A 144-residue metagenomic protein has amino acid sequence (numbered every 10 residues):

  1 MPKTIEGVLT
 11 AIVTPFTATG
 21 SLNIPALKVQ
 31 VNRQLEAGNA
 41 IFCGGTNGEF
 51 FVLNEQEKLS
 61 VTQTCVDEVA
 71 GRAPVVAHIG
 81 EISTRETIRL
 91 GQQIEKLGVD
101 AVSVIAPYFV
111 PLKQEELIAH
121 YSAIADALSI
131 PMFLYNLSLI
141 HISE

Functional and structural regions predicted by a protein language model:
M1-K28: N-terminal amphipathic alpha-helix/helix-capping segment at the start of soluble metabolic enzymes
K3-G7, Q30-C43: N-terminal glycine-rich anion-binding loops that anchor highly charged ligand groups
E6-I12, I41-C43, V75-I79, V102-V104 (+1 more regions): Hydrophobic faces of well-ordered beta-strands that scaffold small-molecule active sites in alpha/beta enzyme cores
G20, Q34, C65, I94 (+1 more regions): Conserved, mostly hydrophobic/aromatic
G38-V61, E81-T84, I105-E116: Glycine-rich, proline-tolerant flexible connector loops at the mouths of alpha/beta enzymes
L53-A77, A119-F133: Alpha-helix-loop-beta-strand connector modules within alpha/beta enzyme cores
R85-I94: Catalytic cores of alpha/beta
I140-E144: Conserved small/polar residues in nucleotide/adenosyl-binding loops
